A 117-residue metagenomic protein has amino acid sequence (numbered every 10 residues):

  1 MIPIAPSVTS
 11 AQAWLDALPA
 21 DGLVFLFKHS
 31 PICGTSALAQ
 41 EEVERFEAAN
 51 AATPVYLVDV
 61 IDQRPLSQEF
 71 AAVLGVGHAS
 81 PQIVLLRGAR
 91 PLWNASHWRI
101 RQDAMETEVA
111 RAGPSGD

Functional and structural regions predicted by a protein language model:
M1-L23, P114-D117: N-terminal leader/targeting and pre-domain segments
W14-A49: Local sequence-structure signature of Cys/Sec-based thiol-disulfide redox active-site neighborhoods
G22, H78-A79: Short, small/polar residue-rich loop motifs at catalytic or cofactor-binding pockets
K28, A52-E69: Thiol-based oxidoreductase modules, predominantly thioredoxin-like and allied folds used for disulfide exchange
L38-A39, L66, H97: Residues at alpha-helix caps and immediate loop-helix transition turns in enzyme cores, especially N- and C-cap
V73-G77: Short loop/turn motifs at secondary-structure junctions and domain boundaries
A79, L85-D117: Non-catalytic, surface beta->alpha helical segment in thiol-disulfide oxidoreductase systems
